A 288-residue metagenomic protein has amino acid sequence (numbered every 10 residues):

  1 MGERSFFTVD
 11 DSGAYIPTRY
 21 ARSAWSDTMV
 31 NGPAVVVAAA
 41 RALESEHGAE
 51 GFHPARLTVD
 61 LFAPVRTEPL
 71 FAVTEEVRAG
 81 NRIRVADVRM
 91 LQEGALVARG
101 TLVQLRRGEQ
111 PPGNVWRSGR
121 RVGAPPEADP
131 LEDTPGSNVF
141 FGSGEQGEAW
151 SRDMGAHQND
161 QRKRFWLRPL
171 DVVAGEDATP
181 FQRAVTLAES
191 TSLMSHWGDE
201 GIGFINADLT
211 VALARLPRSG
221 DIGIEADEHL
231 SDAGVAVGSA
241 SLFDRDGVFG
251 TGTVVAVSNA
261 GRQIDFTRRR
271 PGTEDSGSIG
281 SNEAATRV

Functional and structural regions predicted by a protein language model:
M1-V288: Terminal targeting signals and extreme-terminal segments of soluble enzymes
